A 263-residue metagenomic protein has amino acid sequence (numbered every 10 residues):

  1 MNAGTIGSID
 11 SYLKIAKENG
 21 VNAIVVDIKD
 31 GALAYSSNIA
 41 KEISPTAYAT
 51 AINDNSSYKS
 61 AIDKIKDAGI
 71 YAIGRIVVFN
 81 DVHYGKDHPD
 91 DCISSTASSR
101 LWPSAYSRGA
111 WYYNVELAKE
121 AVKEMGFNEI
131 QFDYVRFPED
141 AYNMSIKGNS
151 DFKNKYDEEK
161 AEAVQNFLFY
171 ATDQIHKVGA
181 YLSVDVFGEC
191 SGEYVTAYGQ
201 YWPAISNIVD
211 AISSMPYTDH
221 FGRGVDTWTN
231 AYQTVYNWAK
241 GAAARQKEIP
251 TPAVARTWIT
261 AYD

Functional and structural regions predicted by a protein language model:
M1, I62-D63, I73-E120: Active-site-adjacent "subsite" loops/lids of carbohydrate-active enzymes
M1-G4, K41-D54, S98-Y112, K153-A163 (+2 more regions): The substrate-binding groove and active-site-proximal loops of carbohydrate-active enzymes, especially glycoside
A3-E18, S107-K123, E193-N207: Short, acidic/polar
A3-E18, T46-A68, E162-N166, N237: Aromatic- and glycine-enriched glycan-recognition loops and surfaces that form the carbohydrate-binding subsites
I9-A34, V122-F132, I208-S213: Catalytic domains of carbohydrate-active enzymes, especially glycoside hydrolases
N19-N53, Y142, I146: Aromatic-lined carbohydrate-binding/catalytic grooves of carbohydrate-active enzymes
D81-D91, F127-D157: Active-site-proximal loop/short-helix segments that contain or immediately flank catalytic acid/base residue(s)
A141, S150-Y262: Glycoside hydrolase catalytic-domain groove-lining segments
